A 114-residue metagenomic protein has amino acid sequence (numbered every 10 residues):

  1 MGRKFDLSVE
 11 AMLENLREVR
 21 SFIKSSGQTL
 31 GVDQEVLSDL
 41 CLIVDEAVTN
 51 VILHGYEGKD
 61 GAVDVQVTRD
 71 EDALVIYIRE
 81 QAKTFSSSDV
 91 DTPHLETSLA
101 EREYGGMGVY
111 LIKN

Functional and structural regions predicted by a protein language model:
M1-D6, I52-N114: Conserved beta-strand-loop-beta-strand hairpin that lines the nucleotide-binding pocket of ATP/GTP-utilizing enzymes
G2-Q34: Helix-loop-beta hinge of the Bergerat
I23-D45, E101-R102: Conserved short strand/loop->alpha-helix "switch" segment adjacent to the catalytic nucleotide/phosphoryl-transfer site
E46-N50: Conserved polar catalytic motif of the HATPase_c/GHKL fold
